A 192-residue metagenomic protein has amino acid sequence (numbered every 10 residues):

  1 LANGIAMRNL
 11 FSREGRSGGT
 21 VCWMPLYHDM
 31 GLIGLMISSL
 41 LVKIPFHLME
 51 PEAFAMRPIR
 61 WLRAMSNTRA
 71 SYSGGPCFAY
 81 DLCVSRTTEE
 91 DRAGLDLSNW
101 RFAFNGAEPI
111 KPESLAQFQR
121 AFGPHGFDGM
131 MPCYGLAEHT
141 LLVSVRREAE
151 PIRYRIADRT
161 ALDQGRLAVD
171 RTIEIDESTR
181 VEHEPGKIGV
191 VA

Functional and structural regions predicted by a protein language model:
A2-G19, D29-S71, R86-E90, E148: Conserved AMP-binding/adenylation subdomain of ANL enzymes
T20, M65, A70-G75, V84-A192: Gly/Ser/Thr-rich phosphate-binding loop
M24-H28: AMP-binding (ANL) adenylation modules
A79-Y80: Alpha-helix capping/helix-boundary segments
